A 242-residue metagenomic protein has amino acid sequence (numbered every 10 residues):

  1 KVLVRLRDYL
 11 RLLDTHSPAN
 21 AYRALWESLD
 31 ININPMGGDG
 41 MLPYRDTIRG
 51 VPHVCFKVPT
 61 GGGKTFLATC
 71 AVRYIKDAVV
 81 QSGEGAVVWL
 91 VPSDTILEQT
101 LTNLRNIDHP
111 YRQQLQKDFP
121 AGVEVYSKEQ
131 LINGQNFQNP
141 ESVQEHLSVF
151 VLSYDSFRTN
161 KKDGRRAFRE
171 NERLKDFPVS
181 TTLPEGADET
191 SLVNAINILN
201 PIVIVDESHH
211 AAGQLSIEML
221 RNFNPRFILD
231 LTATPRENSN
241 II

Functional and structural regions predicted by a protein language model:
K1-I242: RecA-like P-loop NTPase motor core of helicase/translocase proteins
